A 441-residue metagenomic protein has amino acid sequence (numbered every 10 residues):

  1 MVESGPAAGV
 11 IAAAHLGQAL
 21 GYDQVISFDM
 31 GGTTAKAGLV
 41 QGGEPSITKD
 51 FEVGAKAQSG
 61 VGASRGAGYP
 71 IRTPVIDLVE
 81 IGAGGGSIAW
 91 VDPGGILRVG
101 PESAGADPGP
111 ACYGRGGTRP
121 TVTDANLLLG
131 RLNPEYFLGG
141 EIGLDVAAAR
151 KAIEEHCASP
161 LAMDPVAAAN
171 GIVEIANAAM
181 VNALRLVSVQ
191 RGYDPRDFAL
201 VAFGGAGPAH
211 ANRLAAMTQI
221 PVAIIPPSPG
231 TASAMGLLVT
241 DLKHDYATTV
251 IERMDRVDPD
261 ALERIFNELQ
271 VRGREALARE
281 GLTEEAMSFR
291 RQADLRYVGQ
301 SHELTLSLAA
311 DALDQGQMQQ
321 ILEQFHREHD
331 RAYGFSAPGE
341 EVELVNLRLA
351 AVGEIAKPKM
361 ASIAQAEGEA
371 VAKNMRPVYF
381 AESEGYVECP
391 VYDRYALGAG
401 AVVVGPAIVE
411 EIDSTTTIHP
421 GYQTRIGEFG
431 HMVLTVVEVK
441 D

Functional and structural regions predicted by a protein language model:
M1-V25, Q58-I76, G84-I88, A183-G192 (+1 more regions): Conserved phosphate-binding catalytic cores of ATP/NTP-utilizing and phosphoryl-transfer enzymes
V2, V79-I81, G114, P227: Short conserved micro-motifs on helix faces and helix-strand junctions that flank and scaffold key functional residues
Y22, G32, V40, A83-G86 (+5 more regions): C-terminal, non-catalytic interaction/recognition modules in large multi-subunit enzymes and RNPs
D23-D29, R196-A202: A short, small-residue-rich loop immediately preceding and capping a beta-strand
G38-G60, S64: Basic, amphipathic juxtamembrane/active-site segments that coordinate anionic phosphate or diphosphate groups
T48, I81, F203, I225-P226: Generic beta-sheet signal
E52-G54, G62-S64, A199, P390 (+1 more regions): Short, basic, glycine/proline-bearing loop/turn elements
